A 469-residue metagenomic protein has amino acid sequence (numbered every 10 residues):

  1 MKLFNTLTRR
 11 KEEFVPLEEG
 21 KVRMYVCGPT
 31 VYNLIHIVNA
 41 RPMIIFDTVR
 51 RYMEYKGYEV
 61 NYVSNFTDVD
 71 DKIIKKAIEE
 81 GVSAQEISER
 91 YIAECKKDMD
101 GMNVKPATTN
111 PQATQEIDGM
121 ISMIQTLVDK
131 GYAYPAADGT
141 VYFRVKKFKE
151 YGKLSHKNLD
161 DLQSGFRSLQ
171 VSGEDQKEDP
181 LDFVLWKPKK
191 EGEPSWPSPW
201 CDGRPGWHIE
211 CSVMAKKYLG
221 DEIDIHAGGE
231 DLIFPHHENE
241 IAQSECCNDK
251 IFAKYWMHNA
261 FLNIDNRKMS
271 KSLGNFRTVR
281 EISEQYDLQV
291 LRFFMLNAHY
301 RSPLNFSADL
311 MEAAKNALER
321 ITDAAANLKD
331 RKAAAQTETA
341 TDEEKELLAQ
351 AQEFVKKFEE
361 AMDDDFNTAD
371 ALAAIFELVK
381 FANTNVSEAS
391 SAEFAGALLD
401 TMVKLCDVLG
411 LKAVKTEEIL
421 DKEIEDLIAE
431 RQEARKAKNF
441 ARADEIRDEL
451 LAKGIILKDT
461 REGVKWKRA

Functional and structural regions predicted by a protein language model:
M1-Y32, D47, G119-K329: Alpha-helical recognition segments enriched in aromatics with Gly/Pro capping that present substrate-recognition
T8-E13, L17-K105, E462-W466: N-terminal, positively charged nucleic-acid-binding surface of large information/translation enzymes
E54, D100, V128-D129, M257 (+1 more regions): Alpha-helix C-terminal capping/helix-coil junction sites
Y58, Y132, I455: Short phosphate-binding/catalytic loops that engage adenosine nucleotides
F66-D70, I92-C95, K105-M120, D138-K147: Short, glycine/charge-rich beta-strand/loop segments that flank catalytic centers and engage negatively charged groups
I78-A84, T108-T114, G229: The substrate-binding groove and active-site-proximal loops of carbohydrate-active enzymes, especially glycoside
K268-M269, N275-A469: Structural preference for alpha-helix termini/caps and helix-kink/transition segments
